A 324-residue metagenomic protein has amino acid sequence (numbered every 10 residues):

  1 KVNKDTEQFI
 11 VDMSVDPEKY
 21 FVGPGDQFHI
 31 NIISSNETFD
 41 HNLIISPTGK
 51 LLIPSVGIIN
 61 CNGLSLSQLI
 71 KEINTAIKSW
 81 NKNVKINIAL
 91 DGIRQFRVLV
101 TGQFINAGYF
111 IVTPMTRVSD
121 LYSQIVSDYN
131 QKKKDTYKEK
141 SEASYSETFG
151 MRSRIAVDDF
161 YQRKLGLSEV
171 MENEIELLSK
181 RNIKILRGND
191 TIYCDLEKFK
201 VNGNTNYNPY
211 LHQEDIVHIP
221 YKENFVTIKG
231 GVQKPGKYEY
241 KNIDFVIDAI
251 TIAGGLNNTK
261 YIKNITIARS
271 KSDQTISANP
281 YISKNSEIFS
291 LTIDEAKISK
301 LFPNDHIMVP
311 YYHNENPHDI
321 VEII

Functional and structural regions predicted by a protein language model:
K1-I324: Ser/Thr/Pro/Gly-biased, low-complexity, turn-/loop-rich segments that often occur immediately after N-terminal
